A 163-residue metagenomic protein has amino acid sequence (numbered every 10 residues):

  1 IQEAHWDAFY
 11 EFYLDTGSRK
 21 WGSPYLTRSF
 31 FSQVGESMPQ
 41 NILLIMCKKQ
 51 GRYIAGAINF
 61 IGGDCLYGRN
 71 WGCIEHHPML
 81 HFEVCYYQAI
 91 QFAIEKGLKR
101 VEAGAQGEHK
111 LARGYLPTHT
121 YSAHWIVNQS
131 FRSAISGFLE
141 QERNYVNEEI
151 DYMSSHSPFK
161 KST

Functional and structural regions predicted by a protein language model:
I1-M79, S157-T163: A conserved beta-strand-loop-helix scaffold within acyl/acetyltransferase catalytic domains
E3, E11, E36, E75 (+6 more regions): Glutamate identity and glutamate-enriched acidic tracts
Y10-Y13, G72, Q88-A89, R132 (+2 more regions): Generic signal for short, ordered secondary-structure residues within or immediately flanking folded domains
Y10-Y13, Y25, Y53, Y67 (+5 more regions): Sequence-level detector for tyrosine residue identity
L14, S18-W21, G35-P39, R52 (+4 more regions): Hydrophobic alpha-helix feature that most strongly marks membrane-spanning transmembrane helices and their immediate
T27-F31, R69, G107, N128 (+2 more regions): Residue-level signal for alpha-helical context at structural boundaries
G63-W125, Q129, S136: Acyl-donor binding region in acyl/amide transferases
I135, L139-T163: Acidic/histidine-enriched, glycine/proline-rich intrinsically disordered or flexible terminal extensions
